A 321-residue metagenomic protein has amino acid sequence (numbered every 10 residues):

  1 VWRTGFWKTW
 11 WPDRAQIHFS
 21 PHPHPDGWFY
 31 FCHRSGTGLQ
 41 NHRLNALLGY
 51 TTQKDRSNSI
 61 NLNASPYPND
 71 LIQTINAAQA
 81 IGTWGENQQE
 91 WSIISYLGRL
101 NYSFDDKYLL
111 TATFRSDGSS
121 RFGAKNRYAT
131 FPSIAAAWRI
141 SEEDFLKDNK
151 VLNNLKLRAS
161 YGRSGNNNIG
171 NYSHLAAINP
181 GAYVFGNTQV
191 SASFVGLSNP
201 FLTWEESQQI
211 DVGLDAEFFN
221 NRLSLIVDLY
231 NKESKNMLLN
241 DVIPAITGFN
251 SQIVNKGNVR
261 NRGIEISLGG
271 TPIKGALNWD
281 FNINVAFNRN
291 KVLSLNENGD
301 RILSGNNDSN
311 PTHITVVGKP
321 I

Functional and structural regions predicted by a protein language model:
V1-V317: Extracellular/periplasmic, surface-exposed regions of secreted and cell-surface proteins
